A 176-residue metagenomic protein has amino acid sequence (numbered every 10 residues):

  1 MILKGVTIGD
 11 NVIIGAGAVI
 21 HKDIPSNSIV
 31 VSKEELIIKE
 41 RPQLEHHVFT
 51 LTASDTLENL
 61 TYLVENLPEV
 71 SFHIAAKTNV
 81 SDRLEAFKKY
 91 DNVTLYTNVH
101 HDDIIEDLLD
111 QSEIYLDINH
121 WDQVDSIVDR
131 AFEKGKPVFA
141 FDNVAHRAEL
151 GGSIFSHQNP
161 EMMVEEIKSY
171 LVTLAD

Functional and structural regions predicted by a protein language model:
M1-V31, L36: Structural signal for interior beta-strand "rungs" in well-ordered beta-sheet cores of soluble enzyme domains
V12, R130-A131: Short hydrophobic faces within alpha-helices
Q43-A86: Conserved catalytic-core segment of nucleotide-activated headgroup transferases in glycan assembly
D82-V99: Nucleotide-activated donor-binding/catalytic signature segment of Leloir-type glycosyltransferases, i.e., the conserved
H101-S112, E133: Short acidic alpha-helix that forms the nucleotide-activated donor recognition element in Leloir-type transferases
D110-Q123: Acidic donor-binding loop of glycosyltransferase active sites
P137-A140: Short hydrophobic beta-strand element within catalytic cores of glycosyltransferases and related nucleotide-activated
R147-S169: Change "using UDP/GDP/dTDP sugars" to "using nucleotide sugars
